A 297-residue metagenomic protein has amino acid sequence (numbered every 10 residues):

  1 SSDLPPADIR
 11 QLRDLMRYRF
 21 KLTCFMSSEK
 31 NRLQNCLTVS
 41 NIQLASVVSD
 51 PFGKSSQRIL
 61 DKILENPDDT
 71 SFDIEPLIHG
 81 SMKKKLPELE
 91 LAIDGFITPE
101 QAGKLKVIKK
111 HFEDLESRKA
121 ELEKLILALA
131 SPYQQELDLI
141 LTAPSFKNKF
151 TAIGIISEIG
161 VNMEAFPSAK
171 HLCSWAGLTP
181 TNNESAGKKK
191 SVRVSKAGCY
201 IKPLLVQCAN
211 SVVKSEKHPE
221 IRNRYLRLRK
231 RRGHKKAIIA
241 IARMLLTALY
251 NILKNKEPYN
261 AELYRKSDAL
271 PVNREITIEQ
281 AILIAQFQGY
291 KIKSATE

Functional and structural regions predicted by a protein language model:
S2-E297: A detector of single, family-specific signature residues that are central to catalytic or substrate-handling motifs
